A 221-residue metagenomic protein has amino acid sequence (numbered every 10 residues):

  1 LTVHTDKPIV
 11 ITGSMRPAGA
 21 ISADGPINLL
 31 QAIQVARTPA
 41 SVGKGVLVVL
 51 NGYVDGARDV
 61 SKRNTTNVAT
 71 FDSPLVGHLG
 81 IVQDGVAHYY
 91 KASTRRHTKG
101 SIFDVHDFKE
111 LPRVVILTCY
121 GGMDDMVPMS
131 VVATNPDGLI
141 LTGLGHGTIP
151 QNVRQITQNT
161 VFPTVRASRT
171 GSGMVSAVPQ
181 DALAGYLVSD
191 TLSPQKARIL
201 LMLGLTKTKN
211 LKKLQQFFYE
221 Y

Functional and structural regions predicted by a protein language model:
L1-I11, V127-A133, Q158: N-terminal small/polar loop signature for handling phosphorylated ligands or for N-terminal nucleophile
L1-P8, Q34-T38, T206: Alpha-helix C-terminal capping segments
H4-P8, S41-G45, N51, V76 (+3 more regions): Short coil/turn connectors at secondary-structure junctions
K7-A18, A182-G185: Glycine/charged-rich beta-loop-alpha catalytic/anionic-binding loops adjacent to active sites
V10-G13, L47-N51, T118, T142 (+1 more regions): Short beta-strand segments
S14-D84: Internal gly/pro-rich beta-alpha loop/helix module that stabilizes soluble enzyme cofactors or their anionic handles
G56-H146: Accessory alpha-helical/coil subdomains and C-terminal extensions that flank or cap enzyme catalytic cores
H146-Y221: C-terminal non-catalytic interaction/assembly regions of soluble proteins
